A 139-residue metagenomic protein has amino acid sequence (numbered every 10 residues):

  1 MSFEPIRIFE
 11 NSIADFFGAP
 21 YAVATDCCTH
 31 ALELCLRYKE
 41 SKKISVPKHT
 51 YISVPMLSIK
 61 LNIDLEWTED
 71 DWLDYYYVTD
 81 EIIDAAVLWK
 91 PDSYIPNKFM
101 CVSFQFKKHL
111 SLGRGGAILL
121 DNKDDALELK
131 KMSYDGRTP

Functional and structural regions predicted by a protein language model:
M1-N11, D71: A structural motif shared across PLP-dependent enzymes of the aminotransferase-like
S2, I6, A24-T25, Y51 (+2 more regions): Aromatic-acidic/polar surface patches that form glycan- and anion
E4, I8, H30, I52-S53 (+1 more regions): Short alpha-helical
N11-C35, S45-H49: Short loop-beta-helix segment that forms the pyridoxal 5′-phosphate
A19, S41, N97: Active-site acidic short loop of glycosyltransferases
L36-D92: PLP-dependent aminotransferase-like
W89-P91, I95, F99-P139: Active-site region of PLP-dependent enzymes
